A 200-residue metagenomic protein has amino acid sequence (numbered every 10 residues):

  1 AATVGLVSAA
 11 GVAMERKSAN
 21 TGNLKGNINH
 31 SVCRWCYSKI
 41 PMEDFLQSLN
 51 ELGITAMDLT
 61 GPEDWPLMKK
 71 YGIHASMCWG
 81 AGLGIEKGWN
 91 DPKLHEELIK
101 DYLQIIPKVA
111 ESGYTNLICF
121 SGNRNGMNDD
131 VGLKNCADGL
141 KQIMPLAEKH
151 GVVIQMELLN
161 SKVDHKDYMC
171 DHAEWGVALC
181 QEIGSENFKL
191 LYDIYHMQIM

Functional and structural regions predicted by a protein language model:
A1-K17: N-terminal export signals
G5, D91-Y192, I199: Active-site acidic/histidine proton-transfer and metal-coordination neighborhood in alpha/beta enzyme cores
T21-G26, L46-E51, D64-G80, Q104-Y114 (+2 more regions): Acidic (Asp/Glu)-rich catalytic clusters
T21-M42: Boundary/entry segment of secreted carbohydrate-active catalytic domains
I28-R34, M57-L59, A75-G80, L117-C119 (+2 more regions): Hydrophobic faces of well-ordered beta-strands that scaffold small-molecule active sites in alpha/beta enzyme cores
C36-S38, G61-E63, A81-L83, N123-N125 (+2 more regions): Active-site-proximal loop/turn and secondary-structure-junction residues that shape catalytic pockets, frequently
S38-S48, G61-D64, H95-P107, I199-M200: Short, acidic/polar
I73-D101: Mid-chain, structured segments of secreted extracytoplasmic proteins
